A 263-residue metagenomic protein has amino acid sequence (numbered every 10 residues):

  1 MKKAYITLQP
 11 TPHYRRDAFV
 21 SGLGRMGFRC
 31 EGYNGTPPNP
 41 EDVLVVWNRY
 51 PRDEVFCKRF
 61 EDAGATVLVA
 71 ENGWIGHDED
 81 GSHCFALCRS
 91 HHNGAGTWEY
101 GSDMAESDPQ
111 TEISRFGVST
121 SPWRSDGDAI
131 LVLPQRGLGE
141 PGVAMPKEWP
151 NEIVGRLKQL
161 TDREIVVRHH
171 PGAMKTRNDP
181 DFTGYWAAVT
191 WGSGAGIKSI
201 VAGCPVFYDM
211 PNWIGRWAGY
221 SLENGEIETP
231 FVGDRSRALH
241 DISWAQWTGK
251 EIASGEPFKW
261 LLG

Functional and structural regions predicted by a protein language model:
M1-V46, E54, L138-G139, K259-G263: N-terminal pre-catalytic "stem/leader" segment of glycosyltransferase-like enzymes
T7-P10, L133-E140, M145-P180: Catalytic donor nucleotide-activated moiety binding site of glycosyltransferases and closely related
Y14, R52-V55, I75-D80, L138-G142 (+3 more regions): Short catalytic/ligand-binding loop motif for oxyanion handling, primarily in non-cytosolic enzymes, centered on
G32-P37, K158-I214: Donor nucleotide-activated moiety binding/catalytic core segment of transferases that use nucleotide-activated donors
N34-D62, T66-L68, F182-G192: Short, well-ordered secondary-structure micro-motifs within conserved domains or adaptor modules
R52-G76, N151-E152, S199-G215: A short, gly/pro- and small-residue-rich
A70-W74, G127-G139, H169-H170, M210-P211: Short loop/turn segments at strand-loop or loop-helix junctions that form parts of catalytic or ligand-binding pockets
E79-G127, A218-G263: Leloir-type glycosyltransferase catalytic cores
